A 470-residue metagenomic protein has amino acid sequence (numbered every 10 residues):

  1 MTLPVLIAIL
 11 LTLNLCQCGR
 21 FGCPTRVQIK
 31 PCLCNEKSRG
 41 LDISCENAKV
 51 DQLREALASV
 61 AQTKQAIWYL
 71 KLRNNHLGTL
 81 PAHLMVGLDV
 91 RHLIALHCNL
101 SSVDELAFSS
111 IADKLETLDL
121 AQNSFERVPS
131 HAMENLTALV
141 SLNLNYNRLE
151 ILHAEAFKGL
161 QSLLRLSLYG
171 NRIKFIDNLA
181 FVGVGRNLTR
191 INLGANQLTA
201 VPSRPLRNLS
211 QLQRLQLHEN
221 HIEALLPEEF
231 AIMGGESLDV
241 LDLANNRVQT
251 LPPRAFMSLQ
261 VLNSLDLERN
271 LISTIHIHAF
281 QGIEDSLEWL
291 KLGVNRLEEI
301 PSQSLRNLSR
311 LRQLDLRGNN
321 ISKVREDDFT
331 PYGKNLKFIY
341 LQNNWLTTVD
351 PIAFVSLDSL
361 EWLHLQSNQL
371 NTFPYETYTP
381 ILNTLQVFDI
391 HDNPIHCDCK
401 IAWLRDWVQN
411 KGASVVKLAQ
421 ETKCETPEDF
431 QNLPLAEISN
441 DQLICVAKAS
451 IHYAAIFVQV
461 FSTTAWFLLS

Functional and structural regions predicted by a protein language model:
T2-S470: Extracellular leucine-rich repeat
